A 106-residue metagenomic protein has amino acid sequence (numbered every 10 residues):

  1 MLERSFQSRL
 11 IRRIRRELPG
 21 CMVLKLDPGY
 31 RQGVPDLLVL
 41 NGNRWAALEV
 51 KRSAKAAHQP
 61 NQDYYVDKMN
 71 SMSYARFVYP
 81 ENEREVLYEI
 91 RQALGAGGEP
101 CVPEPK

Functional and structural regions predicted by a protein language model:
M1-K106: Catalytic phosphate/metal-binding cores of nucleic-acid and nucleotide-processing enzymes, i.e., regions that mediate
